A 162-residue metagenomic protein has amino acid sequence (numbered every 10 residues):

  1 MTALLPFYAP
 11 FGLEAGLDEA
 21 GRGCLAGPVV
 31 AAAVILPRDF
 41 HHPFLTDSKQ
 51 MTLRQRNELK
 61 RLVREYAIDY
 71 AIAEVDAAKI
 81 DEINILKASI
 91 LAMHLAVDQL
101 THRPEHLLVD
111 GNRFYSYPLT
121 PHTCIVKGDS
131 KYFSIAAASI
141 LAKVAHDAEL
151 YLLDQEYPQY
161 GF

Functional and structural regions predicted by a protein language model:
M1-F162: RNase H-like, Mg2+-dependent phosphodiesterase core, and more generally RNA phosphate-backbone-engaging helix-loop
